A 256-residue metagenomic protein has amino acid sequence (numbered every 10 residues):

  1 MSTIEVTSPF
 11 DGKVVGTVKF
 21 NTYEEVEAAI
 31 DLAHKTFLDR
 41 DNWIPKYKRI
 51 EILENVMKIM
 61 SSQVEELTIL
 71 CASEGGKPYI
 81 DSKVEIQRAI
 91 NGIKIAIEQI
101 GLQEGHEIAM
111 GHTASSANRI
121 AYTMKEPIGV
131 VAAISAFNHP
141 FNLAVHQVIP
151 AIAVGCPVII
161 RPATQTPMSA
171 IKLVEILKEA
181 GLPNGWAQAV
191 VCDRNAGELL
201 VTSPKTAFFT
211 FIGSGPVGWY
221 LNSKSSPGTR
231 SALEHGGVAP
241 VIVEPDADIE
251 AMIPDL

Functional and structural regions predicted by a protein language model:
M1-R119: N-terminal Rossmann-like NAD(P)+-binding subdomain of aldehyde/semialdehyde dehydrogenases
G12, R49, C71, G155 (+3 more regions): Residue-level signal for inorganic ion chemistry
A109-P183, E250: Conserved small-residue-rich beta-alpha loop and adjacent elements that most often cradle the phosphate/pyrophosphate
I120-A121, Q188-A207: A structured beta-alpha segment of the ubiquitous adenosine-cofactor-binding alpha/beta core
V148-I149, G197, G218: Generic hydrophobic/aromatic pocket-lining and core-packing "Φ" positions
I149, A207-I212: Periplasmic-binding protein-like
I160, A189, F211-G213, S231-H235: General beta-strand structural signal in soluble alpha/beta enzymes
P216-L256: ALDH superfamily catalytic-core signature
